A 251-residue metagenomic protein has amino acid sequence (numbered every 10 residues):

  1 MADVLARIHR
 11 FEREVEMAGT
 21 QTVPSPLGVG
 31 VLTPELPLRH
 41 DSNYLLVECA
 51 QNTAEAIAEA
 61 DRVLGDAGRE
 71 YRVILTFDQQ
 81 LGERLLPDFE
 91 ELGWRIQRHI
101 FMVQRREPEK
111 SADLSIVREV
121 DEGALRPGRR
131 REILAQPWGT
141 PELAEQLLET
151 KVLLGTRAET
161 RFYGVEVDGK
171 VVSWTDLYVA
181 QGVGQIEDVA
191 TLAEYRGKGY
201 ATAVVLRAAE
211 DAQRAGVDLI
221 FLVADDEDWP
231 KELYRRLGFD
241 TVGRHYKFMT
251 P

Functional and structural regions predicted by a protein language model:
M1-A67, L81-G82: N-terminal charged segments
M1-F11, Y44-Q51, E55, I100-F101 (+4 more regions): Short amphipathic alpha-helix that is part of the acyltransferase structural core
T22-P26, R84-R95, E159-S173: Conserved beta-hairpin
L27-T33, Q97-F101, G164, K170-V179 (+2 more regions): Conserved beta-strand in the GNAT
C49-R126, F248-T250: Acyl-donor-binding surface of acyltransferase catalytic domains
T53-R62, D188-A193, G197-R214, E232 (+1 more regions): Conserved acetyl-CoA-binding loop-helix of GNAT-fold acetyltransferases
A67-D78, A212-D225: Conserved GNAT acetyl-CoA-binding A-motif
Q80-R95, T202, D226-R244: Conserved active-site alpha-helix within GNAT-family acetyltransferase domains
